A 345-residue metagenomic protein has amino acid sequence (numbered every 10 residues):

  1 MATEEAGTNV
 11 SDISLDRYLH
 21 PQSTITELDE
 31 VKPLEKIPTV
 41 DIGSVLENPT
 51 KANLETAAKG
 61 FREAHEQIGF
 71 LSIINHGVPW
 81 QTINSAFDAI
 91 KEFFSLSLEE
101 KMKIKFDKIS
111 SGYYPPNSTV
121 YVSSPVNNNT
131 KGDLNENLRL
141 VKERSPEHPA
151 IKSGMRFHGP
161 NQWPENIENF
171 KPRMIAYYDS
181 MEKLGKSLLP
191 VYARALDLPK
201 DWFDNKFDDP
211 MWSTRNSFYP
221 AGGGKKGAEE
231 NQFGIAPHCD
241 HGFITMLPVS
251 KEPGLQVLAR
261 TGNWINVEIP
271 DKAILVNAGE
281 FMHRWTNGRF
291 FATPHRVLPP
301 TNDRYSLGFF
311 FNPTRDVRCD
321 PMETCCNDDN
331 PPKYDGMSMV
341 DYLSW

Functional and structural regions predicted by a protein language model:
M1-W345: Peripheral, non-catalytic segments flanking oxidoreductase cores
